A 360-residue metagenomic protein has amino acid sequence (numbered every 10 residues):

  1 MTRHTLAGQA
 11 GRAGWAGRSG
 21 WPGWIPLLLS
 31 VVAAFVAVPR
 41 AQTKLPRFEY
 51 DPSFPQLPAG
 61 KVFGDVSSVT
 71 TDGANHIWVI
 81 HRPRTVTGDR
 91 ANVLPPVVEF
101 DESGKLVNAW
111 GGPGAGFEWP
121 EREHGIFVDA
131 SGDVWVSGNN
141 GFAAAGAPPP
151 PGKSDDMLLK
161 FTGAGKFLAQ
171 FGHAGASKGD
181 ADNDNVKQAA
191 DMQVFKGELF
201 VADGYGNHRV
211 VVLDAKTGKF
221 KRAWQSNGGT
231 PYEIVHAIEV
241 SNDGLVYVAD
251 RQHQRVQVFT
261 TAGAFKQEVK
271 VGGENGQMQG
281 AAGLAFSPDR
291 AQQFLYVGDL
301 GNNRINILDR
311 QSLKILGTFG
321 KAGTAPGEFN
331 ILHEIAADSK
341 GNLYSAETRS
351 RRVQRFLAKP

Functional and structural regions predicted by a protein language model:
P52-G60, V107-F117, K166-K187, K221-T230 (+2 more regions): Surface-exposed loop and turn segments in beta-propeller and other repeat-based domains that flank or scaffold
P52-V93: Beta-strand-rich domains and repeat architectures in extracellular enzymes and scaffolds, especially beta-propellers
V62-G73, A115-D133, F142, A176-E198 (+3 more regions): Beta-rich, blade/repeat-based domains predominating in secreted/periplasmic proteins but also intracellular
V79-R82, V136-N140, V201-Y205, V246-R251 (+2 more regions): Conserved beta-strand positions in repeat-built beta-propeller and related beta-rich domains
R84-D133, N139, G175-S177, G323: Blade-loop segments of beta-propeller domains
L94-V98, D156-L159, R209-V212, R255-Q257 (+2 more regions): A short loop-to-beta-strand structural motif that recurs across blades of beta-propeller domains
D101-K105, T162-K166, D214-T217, T260-A264 (+2 more regions): Short loop/turn segments that connect beta-strands within beta-propeller blades
N330-P360: Blade-level signature of beta-propeller repeat domains, shared across WD40, Kelch, NHL, RCC1 and BNR/Asp-box propellers
